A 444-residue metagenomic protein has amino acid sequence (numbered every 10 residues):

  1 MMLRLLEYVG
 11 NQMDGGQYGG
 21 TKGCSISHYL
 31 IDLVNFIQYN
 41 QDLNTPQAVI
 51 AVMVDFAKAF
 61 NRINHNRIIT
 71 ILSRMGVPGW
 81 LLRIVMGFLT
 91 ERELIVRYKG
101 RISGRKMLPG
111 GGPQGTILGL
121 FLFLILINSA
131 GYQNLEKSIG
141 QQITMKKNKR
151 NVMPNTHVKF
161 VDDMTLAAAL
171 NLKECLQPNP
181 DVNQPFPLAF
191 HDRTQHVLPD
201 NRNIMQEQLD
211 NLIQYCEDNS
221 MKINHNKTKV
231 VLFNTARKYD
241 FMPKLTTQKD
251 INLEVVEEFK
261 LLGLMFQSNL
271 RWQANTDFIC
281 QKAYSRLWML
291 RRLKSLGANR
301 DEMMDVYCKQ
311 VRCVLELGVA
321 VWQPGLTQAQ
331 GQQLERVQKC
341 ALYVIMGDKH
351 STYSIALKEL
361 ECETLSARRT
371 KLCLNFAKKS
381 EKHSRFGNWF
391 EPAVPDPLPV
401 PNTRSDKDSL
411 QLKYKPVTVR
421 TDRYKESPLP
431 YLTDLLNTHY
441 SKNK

Functional and structural regions predicted by a protein language model:
M1, L5, V9, L33 (+16 more regions): Mobile genetic element proteins and their domesticated derivatives, centered on retroelements and DNA transposons
M1-T116, F121, A168: Conserved pre-catalytic core of RNA-dependent polymerases
R4-Q17, N40-D42, L120-R193: Active-site palm subdomain of RNA-directed nucleic acid polymerases
Y18-H28, Y39-P46, A57-N61, R74 (+7 more regions): Conserved, non-catalytic sequence blocks in retroelement Pol enzymes and Pol-derived host proteins
F56-M75, N155, M164-E217, T235: Catalytic palm subdomain of template-directed nucleic-acid polymerases, centered on the conserved carboxylate motif
F190-D192, V197, E207, Q214 (+1 more regions): Short, conserved micro-motifs composed of acidic
N252-V321: Basic, alpha-helical interaction scaffolds
T327-K444: Short linear motifs embedded in intrinsically disordered, charge-biased segments
